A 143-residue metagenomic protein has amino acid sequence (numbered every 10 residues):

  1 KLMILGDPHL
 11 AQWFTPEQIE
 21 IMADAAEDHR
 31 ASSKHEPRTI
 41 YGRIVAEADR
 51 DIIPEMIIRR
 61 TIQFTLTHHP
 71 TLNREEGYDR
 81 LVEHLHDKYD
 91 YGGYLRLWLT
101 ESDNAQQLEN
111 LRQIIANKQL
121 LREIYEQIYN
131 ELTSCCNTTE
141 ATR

Functional and structural regions predicted by a protein language model:
K1, A23, Y78-V82: Hydrophobic core segments within long, regular secondary-structure runs in both alpha- and beta-rich folds
K1-H9: An active-site-proximal "capping" alpha-helix that borders the catalytic cofactor pocket
L5, D24-E27, A46, I52: A broadly conserved amphipathic alpha-helix scaffold signal in soluble, globular proteins
H9-D28, P37, Y41: Acidic/histidine metal-binding catalytic segments
A31-R143: Divalent metal-dependent phosphate-bond-processing catalytic cores, especially two-metal-ion Mg2+/Mn2+ enzymes that act
